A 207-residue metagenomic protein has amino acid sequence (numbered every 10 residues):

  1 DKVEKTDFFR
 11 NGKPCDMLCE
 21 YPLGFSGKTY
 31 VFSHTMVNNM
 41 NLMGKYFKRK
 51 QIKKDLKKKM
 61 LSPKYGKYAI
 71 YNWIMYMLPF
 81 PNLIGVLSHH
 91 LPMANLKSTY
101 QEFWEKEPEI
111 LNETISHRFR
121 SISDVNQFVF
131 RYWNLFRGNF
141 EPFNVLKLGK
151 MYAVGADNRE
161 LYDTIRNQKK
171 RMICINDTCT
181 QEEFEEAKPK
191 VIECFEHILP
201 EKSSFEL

Functional and structural regions predicted by a protein language model:
K2-L207: ER/Golgi luminal nucleotide-sugar-dependent glycosyltransferases, focusing on the catalytic module
